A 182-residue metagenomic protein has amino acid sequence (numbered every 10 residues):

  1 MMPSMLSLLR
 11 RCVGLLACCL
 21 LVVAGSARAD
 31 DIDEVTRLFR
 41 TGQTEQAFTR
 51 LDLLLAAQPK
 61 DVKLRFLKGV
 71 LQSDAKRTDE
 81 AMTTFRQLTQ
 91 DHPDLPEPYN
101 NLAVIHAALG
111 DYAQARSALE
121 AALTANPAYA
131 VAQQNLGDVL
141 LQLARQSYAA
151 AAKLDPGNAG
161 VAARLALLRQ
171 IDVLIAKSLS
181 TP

Functional and structural regions predicted by a protein language model:
R28, V62-K63, P96-E97, A130-V131 (+1 more regions): Helix-start (N-cap) detector for alpha-helical repeat units in TPR-like alpha-solenoids, especially tetratricopeptide
L141-P182: Terminal, low-structured helical/coil segments at or just beyond the last alpha-helical repeat
